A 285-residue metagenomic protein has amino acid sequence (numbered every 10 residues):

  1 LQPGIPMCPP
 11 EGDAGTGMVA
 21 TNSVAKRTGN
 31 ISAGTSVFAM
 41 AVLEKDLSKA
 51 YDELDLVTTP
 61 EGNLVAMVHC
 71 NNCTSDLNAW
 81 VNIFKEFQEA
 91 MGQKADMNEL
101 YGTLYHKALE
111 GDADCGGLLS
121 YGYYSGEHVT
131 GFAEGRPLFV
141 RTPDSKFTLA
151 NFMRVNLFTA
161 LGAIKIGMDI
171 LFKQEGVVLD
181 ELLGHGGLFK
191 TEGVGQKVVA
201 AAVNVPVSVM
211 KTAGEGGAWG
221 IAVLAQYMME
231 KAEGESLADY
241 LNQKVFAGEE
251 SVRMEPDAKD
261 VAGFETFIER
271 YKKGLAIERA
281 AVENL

Functional and structural regions predicted by a protein language model:
L1-L183, L188-L285: Active-site core segments that coordinate phosphate-bearing ligands/cofactors across diverse enzyme families
